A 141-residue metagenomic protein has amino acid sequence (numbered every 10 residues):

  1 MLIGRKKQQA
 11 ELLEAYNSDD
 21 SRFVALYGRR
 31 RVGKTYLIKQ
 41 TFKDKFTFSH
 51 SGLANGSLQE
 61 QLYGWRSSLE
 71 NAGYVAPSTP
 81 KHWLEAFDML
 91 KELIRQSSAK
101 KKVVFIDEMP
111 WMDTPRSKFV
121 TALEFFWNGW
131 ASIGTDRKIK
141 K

Functional and structural regions predicted by a protein language model:
M1-K141: Phosphate-binding site recognition
